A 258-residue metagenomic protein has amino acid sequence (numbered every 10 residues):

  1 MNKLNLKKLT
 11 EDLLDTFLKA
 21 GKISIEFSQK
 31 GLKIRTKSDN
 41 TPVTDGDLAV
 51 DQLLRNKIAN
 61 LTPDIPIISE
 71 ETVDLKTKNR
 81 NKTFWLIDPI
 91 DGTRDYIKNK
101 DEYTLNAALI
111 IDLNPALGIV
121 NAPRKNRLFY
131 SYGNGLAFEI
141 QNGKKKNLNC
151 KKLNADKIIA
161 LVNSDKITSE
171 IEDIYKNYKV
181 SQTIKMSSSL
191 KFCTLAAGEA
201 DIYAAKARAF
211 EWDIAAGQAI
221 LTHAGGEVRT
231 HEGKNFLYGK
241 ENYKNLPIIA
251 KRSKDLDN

Functional and structural regions predicted by a protein language model:
M1-I90, D173-K176, K254: N-terminal subdomain of lithium-sensitive/metallo-dependent phosphomonoesterases centered on the IMPase/IPPase/PAP
S24, D47, I58, T93 (+6 more regions): Residue-level signal for inorganic ion chemistry
L48, Q52, E71, P89-G92 (+6 more regions): Generic detector of well-ordered alpha-helical packing
I67-E71, N142-K144, E232-K234: Short gly/ser/thr-rich secondary-structure transition/capping motifs
N79-F138: DPxDG-like acidic metal-binding loop motif
S131-G133, K146-L153: Short amphipathic beta-strand/extended segments with alternating polar/hydrophobic composition
G135-E139, G143-K146, K254-N258: Short helix-loop capping/hinge motifs at secondary-structure junctions, enriched in acidic/polar residues
N149-N258: An extended, acidic
